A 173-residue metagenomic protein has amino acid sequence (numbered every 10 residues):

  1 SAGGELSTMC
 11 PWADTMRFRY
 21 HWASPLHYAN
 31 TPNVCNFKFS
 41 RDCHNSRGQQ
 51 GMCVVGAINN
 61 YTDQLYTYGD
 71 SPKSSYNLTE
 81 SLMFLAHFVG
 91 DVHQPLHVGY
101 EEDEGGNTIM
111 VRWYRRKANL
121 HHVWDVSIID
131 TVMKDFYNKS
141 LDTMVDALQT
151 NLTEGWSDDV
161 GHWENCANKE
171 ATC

Functional and structural regions predicted by a protein language model:
S1-F88, P95-C173: N-terminal, motif-rich segments that launch catalysis or mediate targeting to/interaction with membranes, typified by
